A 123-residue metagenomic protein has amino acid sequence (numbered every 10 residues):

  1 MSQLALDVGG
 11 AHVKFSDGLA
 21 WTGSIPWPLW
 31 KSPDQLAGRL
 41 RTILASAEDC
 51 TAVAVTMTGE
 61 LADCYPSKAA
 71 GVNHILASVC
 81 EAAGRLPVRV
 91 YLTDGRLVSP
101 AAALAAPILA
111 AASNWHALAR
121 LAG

Functional and structural regions predicted by a protein language model:
M1-G10, S16, W21-G123: Nucleotide/phosphate-binding catalytic cleft detector across ATP-hydrolyzing and phosphate-transferring enzymes
